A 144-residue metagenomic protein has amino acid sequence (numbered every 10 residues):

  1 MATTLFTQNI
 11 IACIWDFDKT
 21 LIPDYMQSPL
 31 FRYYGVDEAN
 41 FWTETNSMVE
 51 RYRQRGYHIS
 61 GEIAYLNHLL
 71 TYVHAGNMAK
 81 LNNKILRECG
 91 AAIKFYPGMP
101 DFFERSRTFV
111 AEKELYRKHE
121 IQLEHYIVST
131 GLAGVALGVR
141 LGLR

Functional and structural regions predicted by a protein language model:
A2-R144: Alpha-helical substrate-recognition element adjacent to the catalytic core
